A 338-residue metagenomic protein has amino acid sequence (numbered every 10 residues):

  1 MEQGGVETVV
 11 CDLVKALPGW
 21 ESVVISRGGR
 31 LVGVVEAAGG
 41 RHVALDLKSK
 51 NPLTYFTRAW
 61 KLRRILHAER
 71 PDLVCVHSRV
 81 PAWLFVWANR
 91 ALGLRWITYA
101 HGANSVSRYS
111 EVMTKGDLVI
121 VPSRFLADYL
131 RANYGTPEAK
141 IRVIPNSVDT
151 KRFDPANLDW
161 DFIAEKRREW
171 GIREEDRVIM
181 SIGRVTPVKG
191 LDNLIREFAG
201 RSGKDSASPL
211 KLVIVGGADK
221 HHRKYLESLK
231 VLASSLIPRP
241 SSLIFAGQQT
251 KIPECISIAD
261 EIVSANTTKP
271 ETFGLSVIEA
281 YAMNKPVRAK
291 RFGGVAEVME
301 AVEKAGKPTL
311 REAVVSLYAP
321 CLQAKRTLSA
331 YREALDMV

Functional and structural regions predicted by a protein language model:
M1-G4, T8-F56, K140: N-terminal strand-loop element at the rim of the active site of nucleotide-sugar-dependent glycosyltransferases
V24, V263, P286-A289: Short hydrophobic beta-strand element within catalytic cores of glycosyltransferases and related nucleotide-activated
R30-E36, F162, K211-R239: Short, structured helix-loop element that forms part of the nucleotide-activated donor/catalytic region
V76-A82, A100: Short His-centered aromatic/hydrophobic patch
R90-R124: A conserved, positively charged/aromatic
F125, S147: Carbohydrate-associated surface elements
D154-I172: A short helix/loop element that forms part of the nucleotide-sugar donor recognition site in Leloir-type
R173-K189, I195-F198, L212-V213: Conserved donor-binding/catalytic core segment of Leloir-type glycosyltransferases
